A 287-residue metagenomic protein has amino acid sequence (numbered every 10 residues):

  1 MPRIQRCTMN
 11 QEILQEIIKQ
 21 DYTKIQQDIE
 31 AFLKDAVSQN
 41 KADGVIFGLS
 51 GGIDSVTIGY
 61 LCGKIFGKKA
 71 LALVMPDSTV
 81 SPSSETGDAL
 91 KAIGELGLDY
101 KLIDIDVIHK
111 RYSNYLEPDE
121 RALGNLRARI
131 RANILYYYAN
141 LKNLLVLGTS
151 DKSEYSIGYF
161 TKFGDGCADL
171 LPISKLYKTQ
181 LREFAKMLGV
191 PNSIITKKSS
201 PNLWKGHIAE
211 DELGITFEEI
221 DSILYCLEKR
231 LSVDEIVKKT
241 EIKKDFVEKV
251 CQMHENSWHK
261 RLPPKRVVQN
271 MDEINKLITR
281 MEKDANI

Functional and structural regions predicted by a protein language model:
P2-L49, I53, T57-I58, G166 (+1 more regions): Peripheral terminal appendages
I4-I157, I236: ATP-dependent adenylation/nucleotidyltransferase module used to activate substrates
K34, G59, G63, L90 (+5 more regions): Predominant activation on well-ordered alpha-helical scaffold segments within soluble catalytic domains
L49, P76, P172-K175, L227: Conserved residues at beta->alpha junctions
K69-A70, D169, V247: Short hydrophobic/aromatic-enriched beta-strand-loop microsegments
G94, L123, R127-R131, L145-E219 (+1 more regions): Catalytic subdomain that performs nucleotidyl-dependent activation
